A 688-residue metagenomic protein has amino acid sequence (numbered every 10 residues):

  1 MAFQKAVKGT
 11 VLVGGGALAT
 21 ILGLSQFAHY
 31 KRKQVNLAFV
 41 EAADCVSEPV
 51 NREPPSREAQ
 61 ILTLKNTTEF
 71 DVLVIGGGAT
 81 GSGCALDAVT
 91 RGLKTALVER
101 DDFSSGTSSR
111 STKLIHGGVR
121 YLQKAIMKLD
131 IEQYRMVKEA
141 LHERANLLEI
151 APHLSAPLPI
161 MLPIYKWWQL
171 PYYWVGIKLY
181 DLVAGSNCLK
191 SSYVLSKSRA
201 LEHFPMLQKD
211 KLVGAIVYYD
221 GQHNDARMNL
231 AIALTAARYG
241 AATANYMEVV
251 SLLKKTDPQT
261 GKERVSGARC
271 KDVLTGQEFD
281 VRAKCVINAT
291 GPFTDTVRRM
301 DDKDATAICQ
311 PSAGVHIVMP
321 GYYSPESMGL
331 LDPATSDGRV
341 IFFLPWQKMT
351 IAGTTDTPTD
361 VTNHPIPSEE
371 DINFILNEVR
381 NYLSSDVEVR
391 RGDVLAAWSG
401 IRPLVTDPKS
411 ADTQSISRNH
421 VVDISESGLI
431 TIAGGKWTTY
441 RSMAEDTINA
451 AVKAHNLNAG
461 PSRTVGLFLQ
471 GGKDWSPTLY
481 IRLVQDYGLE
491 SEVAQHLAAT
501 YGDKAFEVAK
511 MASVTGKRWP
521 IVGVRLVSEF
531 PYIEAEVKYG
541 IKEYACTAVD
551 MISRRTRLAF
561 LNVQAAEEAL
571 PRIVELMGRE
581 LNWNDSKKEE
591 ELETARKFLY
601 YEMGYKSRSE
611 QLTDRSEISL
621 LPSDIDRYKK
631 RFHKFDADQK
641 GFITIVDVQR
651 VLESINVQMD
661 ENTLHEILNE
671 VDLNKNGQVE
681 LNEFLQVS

Functional and structural regions predicted by a protein language model:
A2-V72, T90-R91: Extreme N-terminal leader/targeting segments of oxidoreductases
T68-F70, L274-C285: Core beta-strand elements of the Rossmann-like FAD/NAD(P) dinucleotide-binding domain in flavoenzyme oxidoreductases
F70-L97: N-terminal Rossmann-like FAD-binding beta1-loop-alpha1 element of flavoenzymes
V74-I75, V281-G291: Short hydrophobic core segments
V89-S111: Glycine-rich FAD pyrophosphate-binding loop
D101, L154-P157, M161, Y165-K178 (+14 more regions): C-terminal accessory subdomains/tails of enzymes that are appended
S104-K138: Glycine-rich active-site loop/strand segments that organize a redox cofactor
N245-S266: A conserved short coil-to-beta-strand element within the FAD-binding core of flavoproteins
